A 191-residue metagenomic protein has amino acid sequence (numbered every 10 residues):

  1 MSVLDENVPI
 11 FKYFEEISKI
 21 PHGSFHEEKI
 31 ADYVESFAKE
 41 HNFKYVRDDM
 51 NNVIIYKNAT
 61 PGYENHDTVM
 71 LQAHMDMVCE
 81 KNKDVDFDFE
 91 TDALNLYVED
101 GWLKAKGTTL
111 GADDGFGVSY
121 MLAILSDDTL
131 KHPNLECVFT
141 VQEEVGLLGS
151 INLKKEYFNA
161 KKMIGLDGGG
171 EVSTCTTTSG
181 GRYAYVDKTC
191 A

Functional and structural regions predicted by a protein language model:
M1-S2, F14, S18, K39 (+4 more regions): Generic preference for well-ordered secondary structure
S2-G101: Acidic/His- and Gly-rich active-site-bordering loop/insert found across diverse amide/peptide-bond hydrolases
I20, S24, K104-D113, S173-T174: Flexible, glycine/proline-enriched loop segments at strand-loop-helix junctions that form or flank small-ligand binding
E35-K39, N51, V118-M121, E144-L148 (+1 more regions): Short amphipathic alpha-helical surface micro-motifs
H41, Y56-N58, I124, G149-N152: A generic local structural motif
Y45, P61, D127, T176-T178: Generic marker of residues within folded, mature protein domains
I55, H132-A191: Histidine/acidic-residue-rich, glycine-tolerant segments that coordinate divalent metal ions
Y63-N134, F139, E144, I151-K161: Active-site metal-coordination/substrate-binding segment of hydrolases, especially metallo-dependent peptidases
